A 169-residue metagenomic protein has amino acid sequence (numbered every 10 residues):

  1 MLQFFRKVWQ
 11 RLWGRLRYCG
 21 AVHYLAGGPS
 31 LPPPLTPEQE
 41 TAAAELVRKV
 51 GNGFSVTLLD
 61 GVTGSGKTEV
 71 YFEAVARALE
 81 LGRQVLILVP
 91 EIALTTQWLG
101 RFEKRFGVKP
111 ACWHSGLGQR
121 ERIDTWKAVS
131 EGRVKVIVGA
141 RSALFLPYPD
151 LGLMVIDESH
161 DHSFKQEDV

Functional and structural regions predicted by a protein language model:
M1-A26: Interdomain "pre-motor" coupling segment immediately N-terminal to P-loop NTPase/helicase cores
L25-E38, D60-T63: Dynamic helix-loop-helix/coil hinge segments at AAA+ ATPase domain boundaries and subdomain interfaces
P32-G53: N-terminal pre-P-loop "Q-motif" helix
G53-A74, V85-L88: Walker A/P-loop
T68-V70, R83-F102: Conserved Walker A/P-loop ATP-binding site and its immediately adjacent core in helicase/helicase-like ATPase domains
K104-R105, W113-I137: Conserved motor-coupling elements within RecA-like helicase/translocase cores
P110-Q119, D161-V169: Flexible beta-alpha connector loops of hexameric P-loop NTPases
A143-V169: SF2 helicase catalytic motif II
